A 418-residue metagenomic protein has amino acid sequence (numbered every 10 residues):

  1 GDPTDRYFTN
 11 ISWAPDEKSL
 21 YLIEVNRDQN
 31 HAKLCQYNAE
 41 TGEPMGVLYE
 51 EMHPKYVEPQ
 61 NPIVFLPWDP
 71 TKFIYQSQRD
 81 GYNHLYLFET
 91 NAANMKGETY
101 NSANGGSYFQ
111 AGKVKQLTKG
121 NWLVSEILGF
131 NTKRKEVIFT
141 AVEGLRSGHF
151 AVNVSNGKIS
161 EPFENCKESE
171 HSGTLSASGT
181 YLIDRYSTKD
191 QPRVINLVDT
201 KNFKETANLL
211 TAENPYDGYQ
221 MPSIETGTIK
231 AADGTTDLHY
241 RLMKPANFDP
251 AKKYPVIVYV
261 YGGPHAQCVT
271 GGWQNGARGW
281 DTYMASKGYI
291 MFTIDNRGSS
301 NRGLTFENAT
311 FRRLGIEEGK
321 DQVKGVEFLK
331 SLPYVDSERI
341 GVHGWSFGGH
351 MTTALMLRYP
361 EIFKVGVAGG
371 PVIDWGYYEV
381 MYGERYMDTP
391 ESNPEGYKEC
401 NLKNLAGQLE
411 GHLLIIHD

Functional and structural regions predicted by a protein language model:
G1-K253, P264-K287, F328-S331: Peripheral, non-catalytic segments that deliver or gate enzyme domains
E164, H171-D418: Serine-hydrolase catalytic core recognition
